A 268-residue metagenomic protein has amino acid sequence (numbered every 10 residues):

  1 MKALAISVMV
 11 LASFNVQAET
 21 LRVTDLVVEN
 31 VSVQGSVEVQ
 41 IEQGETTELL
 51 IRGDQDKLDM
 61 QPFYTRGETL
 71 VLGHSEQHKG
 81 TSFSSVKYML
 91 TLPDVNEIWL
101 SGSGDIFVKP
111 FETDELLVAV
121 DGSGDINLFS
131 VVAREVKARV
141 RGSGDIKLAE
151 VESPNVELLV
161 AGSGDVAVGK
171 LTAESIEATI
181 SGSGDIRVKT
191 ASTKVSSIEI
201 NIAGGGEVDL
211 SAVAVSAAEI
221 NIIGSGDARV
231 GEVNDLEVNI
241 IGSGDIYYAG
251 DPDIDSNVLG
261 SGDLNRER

Functional and structural regions predicted by a protein language model:
A5, V10, V16-D121, N127-R141 (+5 more regions): Acidic (Asp/Glu) and glycine-rich low-complexity loops/linkers that are typically intrinsically disordered
G102-G104, G122-G124, G142-G144, G162-G164 (+5 more regions): Periodic glycine anchor positions in long extracellular repeat architectures
I146-L148, V166-V168, D185-R187: Short, structured loop/turn "capping" segments at alpha-beta junctions
A178-T179, S183, I200: Short hydrophobic alpha-helical module
K189-V233: Glycine/small-residue-rich hydrophobic helix-like segments
G226, G231-N265: Long hydrophobic alpha-helical segments typical of transmembrane helices together with their membrane-interfacial
